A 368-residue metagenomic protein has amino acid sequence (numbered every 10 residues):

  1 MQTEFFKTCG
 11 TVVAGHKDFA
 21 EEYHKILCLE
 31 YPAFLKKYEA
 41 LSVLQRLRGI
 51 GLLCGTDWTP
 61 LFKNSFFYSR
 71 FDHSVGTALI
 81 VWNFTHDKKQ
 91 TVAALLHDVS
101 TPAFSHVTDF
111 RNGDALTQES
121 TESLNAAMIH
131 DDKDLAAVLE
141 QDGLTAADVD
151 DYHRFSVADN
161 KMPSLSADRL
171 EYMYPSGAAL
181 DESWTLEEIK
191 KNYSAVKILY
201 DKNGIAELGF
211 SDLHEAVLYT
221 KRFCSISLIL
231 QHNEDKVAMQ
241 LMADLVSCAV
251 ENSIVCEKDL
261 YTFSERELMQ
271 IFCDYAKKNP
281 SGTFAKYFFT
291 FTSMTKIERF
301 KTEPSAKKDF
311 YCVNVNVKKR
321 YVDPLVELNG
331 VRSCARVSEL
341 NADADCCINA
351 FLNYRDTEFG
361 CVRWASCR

Functional and structural regions predicted by a protein language model:
M1-K89, A103, V107-R368: Histidine-centered, transition-metal-coordinating active-site segments
Q90-D98: Short alpha-helical catalytic segment bearing the HExxH-like zincin motif of zinc-dependent metalloproteases
